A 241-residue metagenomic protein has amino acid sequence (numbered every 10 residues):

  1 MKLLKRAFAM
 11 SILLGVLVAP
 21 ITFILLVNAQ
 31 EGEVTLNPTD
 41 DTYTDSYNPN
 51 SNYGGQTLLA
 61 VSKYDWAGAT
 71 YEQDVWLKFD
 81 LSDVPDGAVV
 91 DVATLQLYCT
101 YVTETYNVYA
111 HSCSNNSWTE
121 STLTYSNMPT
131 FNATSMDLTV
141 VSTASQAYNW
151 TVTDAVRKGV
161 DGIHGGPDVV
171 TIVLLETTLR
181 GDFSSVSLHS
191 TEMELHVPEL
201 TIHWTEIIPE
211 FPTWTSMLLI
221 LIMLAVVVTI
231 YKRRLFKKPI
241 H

Functional and structural regions predicted by a protein language model:
M1-Q30, E206-H241: Secretory targeting signatures
N28-T57: N-terminal leader/pro-regions and domain N-caps
G32-N37, R157-E206: Proprotein-processing/basic-patch segments
S46-Y101: A short beta-strand-loop element at or near the start of a globular domain
G55-L77, T122, S135-D137, G181-E194 (+1 more regions): Cysteine-dependent hydrolase recognition
F79, A93-L95, A110, W150 (+2 more regions): Residue-level detector of buried hydrophobic side-chain packing in well-ordered secondary-structure elements
L81, Q96-T100, C113, T153 (+1 more regions): Active-site-proximal beta-strand/loop segments in catalytic clefts of secreted hydrolases
T100-D168: Beta-strand-rich interaction/scaffold domains
